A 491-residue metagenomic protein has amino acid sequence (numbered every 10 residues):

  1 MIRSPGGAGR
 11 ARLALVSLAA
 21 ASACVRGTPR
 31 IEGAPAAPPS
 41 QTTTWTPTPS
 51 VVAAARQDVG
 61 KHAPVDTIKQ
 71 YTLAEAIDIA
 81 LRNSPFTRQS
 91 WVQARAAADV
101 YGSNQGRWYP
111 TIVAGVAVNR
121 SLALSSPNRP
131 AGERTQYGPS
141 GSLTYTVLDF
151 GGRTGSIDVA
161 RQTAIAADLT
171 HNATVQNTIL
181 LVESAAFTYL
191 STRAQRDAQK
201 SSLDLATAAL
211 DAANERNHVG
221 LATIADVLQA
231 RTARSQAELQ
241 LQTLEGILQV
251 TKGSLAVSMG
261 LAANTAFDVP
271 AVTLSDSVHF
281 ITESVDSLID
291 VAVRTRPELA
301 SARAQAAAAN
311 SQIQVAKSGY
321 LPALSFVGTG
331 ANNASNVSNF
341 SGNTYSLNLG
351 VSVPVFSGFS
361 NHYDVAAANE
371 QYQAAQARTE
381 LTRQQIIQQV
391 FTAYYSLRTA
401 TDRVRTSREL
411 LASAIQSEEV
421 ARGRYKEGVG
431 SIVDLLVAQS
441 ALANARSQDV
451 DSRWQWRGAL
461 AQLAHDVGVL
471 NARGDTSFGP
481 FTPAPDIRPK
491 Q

Functional and structural regions predicted by a protein language model:
M1-I79, E245-V291, A464-Q491: Terminal intrinsically disordered/low-complexity segments used for targeting and assembly
R3, V25, L169, A173-V291 (+6 more regions): Periplasmic alpha-helical coiled-coil/stalk elements that build and connect Gram-negative outer-membrane
K61-K69, G115-Y145, P270-S284, Q314 (+3 more regions): Small/polar, glycine/serine/threonine/aspartate-rich low-complexity segments that form flexible
D78-R88, R95-P110, G141-V159, L169-Q176 (+8 more regions): A glycine-/polar-enriched beta->alpha junction
Q136-G138, S184, Q229, T344-S346 (+2 more regions): Transmembrane beta-barrel architecture of outer-membrane proteins
N217-L221, Y425-V429, D466, L470: A short glycine-centered flexible hinge/capping loop motif at secondary-structure junctions
E427, D434-V450, Q455: C-terminal structured "cap/appendage" subdomains that terminate the fold
